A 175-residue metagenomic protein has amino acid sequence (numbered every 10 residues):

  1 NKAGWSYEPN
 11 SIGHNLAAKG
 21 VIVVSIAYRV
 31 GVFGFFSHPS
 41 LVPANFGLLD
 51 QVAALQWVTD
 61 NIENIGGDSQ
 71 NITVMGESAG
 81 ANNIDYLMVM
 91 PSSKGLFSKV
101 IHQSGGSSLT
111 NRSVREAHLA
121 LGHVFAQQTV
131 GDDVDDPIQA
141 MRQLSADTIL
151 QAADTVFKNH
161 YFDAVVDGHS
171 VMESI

Functional and structural regions predicted by a protein language model:
N1-V52, Q56-N64: Cap/lid segment of the alpha/beta-hydrolase catalytic domain
A3-Y7, V42-L49, V74-M75, A79 (+2 more regions): Alpha-helix capping and helix-loop boundary segments enriched in small/acidic/polar residues
H14, D60-D68, P91-K94, I175: Surface-exposed acidic, glycine-flexible loop patches that form ligand/cofactor-binding and adhesion interfaces
K19-V24, D68-I72, S93-K99: Loop/turn elements at helix/coil->beta-strand transitions in domains of secreted/extracellular proteins
Y28, E77, K99-T110: Active-site nucleophile loop of the alpha/beta-hydrolase fold
V58, I65-S78: Alpha/beta-hydrolase fold nucleophile elbow
A81-S93: Short glycine-enriched nucleophile-adjacent loop and the immediately C-terminal alpha-helix near the catalytic center
K94, Q103-I175: Substrate-access "cap/lid" subdomains that shape and gate the entrance to catalytic or ligand-binding pockets
